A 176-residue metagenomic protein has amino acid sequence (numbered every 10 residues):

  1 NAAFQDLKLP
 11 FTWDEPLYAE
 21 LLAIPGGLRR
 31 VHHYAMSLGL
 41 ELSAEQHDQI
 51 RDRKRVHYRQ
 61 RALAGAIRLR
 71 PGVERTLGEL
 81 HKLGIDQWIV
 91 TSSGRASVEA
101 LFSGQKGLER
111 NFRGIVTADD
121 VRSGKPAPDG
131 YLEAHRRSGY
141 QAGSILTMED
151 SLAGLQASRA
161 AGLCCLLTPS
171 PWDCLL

Functional and structural regions predicted by a protein language model:
N1, T91, G154: Ser/Thr-glycine-rich phosphate-binding loops at phosphate-binding pockets of nucleotides, nucleotide cofactors
N1-P71, K82: N-terminal helical cap/lid subdomain that shapes the substrate entry/recognition surface in HAD-like hydrolases
A19-E20, A64-G65, Q87, D119-D120 (+1 more regions): A generic structural signal for short
H32-S37, D86-I89, F102-K106: N-terminal-biased segments
E45, E74, G78, G94-L176: Asp-based, Mg2+/Mn2+-dependent phosphohydrolase catalytic module
A64-R68, I89, K125: Short, surface-exposed alpha-helical recognition segments that flank or form part of ligand/macromolecule-binding
L69, Q87-V90, T147-M148: Conserved SAM-binding loop
I85-D86, L163: A short helix->loop->beta-strand "cap" motif at the edges of active sites that frequently abuts
